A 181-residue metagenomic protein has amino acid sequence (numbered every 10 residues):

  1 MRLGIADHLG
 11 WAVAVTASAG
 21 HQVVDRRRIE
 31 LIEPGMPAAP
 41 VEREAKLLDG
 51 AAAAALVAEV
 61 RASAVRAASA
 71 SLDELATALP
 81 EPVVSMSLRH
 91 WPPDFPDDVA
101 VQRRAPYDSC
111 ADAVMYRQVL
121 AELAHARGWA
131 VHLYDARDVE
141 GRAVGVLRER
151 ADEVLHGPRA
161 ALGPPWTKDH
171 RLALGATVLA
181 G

Functional and structural regions predicted by a protein language model:
M1-G181: Phosphate- and other anionic-substrate recognition elements at nucleic-acid/protein interfaces
